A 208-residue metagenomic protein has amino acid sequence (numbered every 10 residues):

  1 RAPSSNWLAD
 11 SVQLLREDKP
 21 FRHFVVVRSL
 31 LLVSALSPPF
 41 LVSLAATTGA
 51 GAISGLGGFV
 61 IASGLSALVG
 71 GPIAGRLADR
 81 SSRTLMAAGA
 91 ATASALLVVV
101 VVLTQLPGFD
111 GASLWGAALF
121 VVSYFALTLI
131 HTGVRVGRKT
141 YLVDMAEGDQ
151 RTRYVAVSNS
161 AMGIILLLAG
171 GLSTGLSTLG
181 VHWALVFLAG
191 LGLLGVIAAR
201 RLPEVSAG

Functional and structural regions predicted by a protein language model:
R1-V27: Juxtamembrane intracellular "pre-TM" segments in multi-pass secondary transporters
P20-V60: Helix-loop boundary and gating motifs at the non-cytosolic
I53-S54, V143, G148-S158: Loop-to-transmembrane helix entry/capping segments in MFS-fold secondary transporters and related SLC/MFSD carriers
V69-R83, S177: Helix-to-loop junctions at the C-terminal end of transmembrane segments in multipass secondary transporters
D79-S94: Cytoplasmic membrane-interface "Motif A"-like loop-to-helix N-cap segments of 12-TM Major Facilitator Superfamily
A91-S113: C-terminal ends and interior cores of transmembrane alpha-helices in multi-pass membrane transporters/permeases
V100-T104, V134, F187-G208: Multi-pass alpha-helical transporter architecture, strongest for 12-TM Major Facilitator/SLC carriers used
T132-A146: Intracellular juxtamembrane helix-capping segments at the cytosolic ends of symmetry-related transmembrane helices
